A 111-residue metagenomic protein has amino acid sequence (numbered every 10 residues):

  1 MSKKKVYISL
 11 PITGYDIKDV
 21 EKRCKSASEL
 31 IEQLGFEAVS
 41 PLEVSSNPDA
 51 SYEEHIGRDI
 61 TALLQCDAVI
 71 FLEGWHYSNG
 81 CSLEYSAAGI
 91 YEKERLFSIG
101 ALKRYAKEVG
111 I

Functional and structural regions predicted by a protein language model:
M1-I111: Conserved catalytic or regulatory cores that recognize and/or transform ribose-phosphate-containing ligands
